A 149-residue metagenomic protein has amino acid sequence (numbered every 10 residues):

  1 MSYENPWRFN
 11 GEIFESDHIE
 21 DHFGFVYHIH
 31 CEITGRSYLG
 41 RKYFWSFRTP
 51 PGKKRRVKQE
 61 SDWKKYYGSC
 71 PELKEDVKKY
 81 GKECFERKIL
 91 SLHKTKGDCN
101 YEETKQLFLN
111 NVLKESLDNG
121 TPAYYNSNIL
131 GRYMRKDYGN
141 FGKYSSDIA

Functional and structural regions predicted by a protein language model:
S2-A149: Structure-specific nucleic-acid interaction/processing domains
